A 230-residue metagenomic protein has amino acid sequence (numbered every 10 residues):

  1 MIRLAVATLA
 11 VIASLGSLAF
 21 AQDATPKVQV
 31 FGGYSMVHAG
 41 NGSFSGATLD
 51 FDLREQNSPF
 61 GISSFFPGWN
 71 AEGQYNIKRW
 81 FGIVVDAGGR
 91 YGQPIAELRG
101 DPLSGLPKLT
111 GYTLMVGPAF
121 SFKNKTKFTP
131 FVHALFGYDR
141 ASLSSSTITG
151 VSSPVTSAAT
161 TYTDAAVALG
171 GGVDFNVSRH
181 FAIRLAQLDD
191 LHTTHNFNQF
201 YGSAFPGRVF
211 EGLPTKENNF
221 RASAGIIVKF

Functional and structural regions predicted by a protein language model:
M1-T25: Cleavable N-terminal export/targeting peptides
F20-Y75, R221-F230: Short glycine/proline- and aromatic-enriched beta-strand/turn motifs that initiate or cap beta-hairpins
Q22, Q29, E72-P154, D164-A165 (+2 more regions): Gram-negative (and chloroplast) outer-membrane scaffold detector with strong preference for beta-barrel transmembrane
N41-L53, I95-P102, S142-S153, N196-S203: Outer-membrane beta-barrel translocator domains and adjoining extracellular loop/strand segments of Gram-negative
S43, S178-F230: Predominantly the C-terminal beta-signal and adjacent terminal strand-loop region of outer-membrane beta-barrel
S58-S64, L103-K108, A158-Y162, E211-L213: Outer-membrane beta-barrel domain signature
N70-Q74, A168, A182-R184: Short, conserved structural micro-motifs that define repeat-unit consensus positions and nucleotide-binding loops
G170-G172: Conserved beta-strand->loop/alpha-helix structural units within folded catalytic cores of enzymes with alpha/beta
